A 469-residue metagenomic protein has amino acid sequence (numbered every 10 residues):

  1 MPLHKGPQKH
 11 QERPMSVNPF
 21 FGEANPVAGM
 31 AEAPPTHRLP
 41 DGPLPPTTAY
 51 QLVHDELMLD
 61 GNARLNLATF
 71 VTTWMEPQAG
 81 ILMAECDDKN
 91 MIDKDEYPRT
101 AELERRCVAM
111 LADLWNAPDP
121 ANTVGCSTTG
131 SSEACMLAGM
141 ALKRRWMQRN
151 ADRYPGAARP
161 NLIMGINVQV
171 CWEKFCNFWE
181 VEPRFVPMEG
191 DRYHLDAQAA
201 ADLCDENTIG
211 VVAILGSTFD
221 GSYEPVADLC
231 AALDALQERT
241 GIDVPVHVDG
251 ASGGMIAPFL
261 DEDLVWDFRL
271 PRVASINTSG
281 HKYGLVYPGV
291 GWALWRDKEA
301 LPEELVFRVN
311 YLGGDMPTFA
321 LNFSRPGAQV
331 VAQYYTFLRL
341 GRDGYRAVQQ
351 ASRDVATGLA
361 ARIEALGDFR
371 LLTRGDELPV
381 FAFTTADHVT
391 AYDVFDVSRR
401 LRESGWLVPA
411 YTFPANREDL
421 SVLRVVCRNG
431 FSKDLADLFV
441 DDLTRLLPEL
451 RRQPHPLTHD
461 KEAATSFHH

Functional and structural regions predicted by a protein language model:
P2-G6, H10-N122, G405-W406, L443 (+1 more regions): N-terminal entrance/gating region of PLP-dependent enzymes' catalytic architecture
R106-L114, A141-R145, F175-E182, L203 (+12 more regions): Generic, well-ordered alpha-helical scaffold segments in large soluble proteins
P120-N122, A157, T373-V380, E418-L420 (+1 more regions): Short Gly/Ser/Thr- and Asp/Glu-enriched loop/turn motifs at secondary-structure junctions
T129-F307, L312: Conserved PLP-enzyme active-site core in the AAT-like
S217, R339-R342, D387-V389, N429-K433: A generic structural motif
L236, R417-H469: PLP-dependent enzyme catalytic core of the Aspartate aminotransferase-like
A251, F259-E262, W266-P379, T384-H388: Active-site C-terminal subdomain of aminotransferase-like
F369-G405, N429, F467-H468: Conserved PLP-binding catalytic core of the aspartate aminotransferase-like
